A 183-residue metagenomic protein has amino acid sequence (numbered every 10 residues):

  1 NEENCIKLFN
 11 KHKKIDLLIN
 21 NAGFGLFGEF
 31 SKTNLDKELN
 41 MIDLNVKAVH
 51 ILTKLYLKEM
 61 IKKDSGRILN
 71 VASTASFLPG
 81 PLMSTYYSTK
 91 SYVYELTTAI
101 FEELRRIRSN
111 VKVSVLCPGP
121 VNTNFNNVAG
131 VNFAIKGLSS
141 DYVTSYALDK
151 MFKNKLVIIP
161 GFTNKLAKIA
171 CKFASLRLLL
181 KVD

Functional and structural regions predicted by a protein language model:
N1-K7, L35: The beta1-alpha1 cofactor-binding region of Rossmann-like NAD(H)/NADP(H)-dependent oxidoreductases
N21-L26: Conserved NAD(P)H cofactor-binding loop of Rossmann-fold oxidoreductase domains
E29-F30, K37-I42: Substrate-binding pocket helix/loop in short-chain dehydrogenase/reductase
T53, T89: Active-site helix of classical SDR
S73: Residue(s) in the substrate-gating loop at a strand-loop-helix junction that position the organic substrate next
G80-S84: Active-site loop immediately N-terminal to the catalytic Tyr-X3-Lys motif of short-chain dehydrogenase/reductase
V115, N132-K168: C-terminal helical subdomain
